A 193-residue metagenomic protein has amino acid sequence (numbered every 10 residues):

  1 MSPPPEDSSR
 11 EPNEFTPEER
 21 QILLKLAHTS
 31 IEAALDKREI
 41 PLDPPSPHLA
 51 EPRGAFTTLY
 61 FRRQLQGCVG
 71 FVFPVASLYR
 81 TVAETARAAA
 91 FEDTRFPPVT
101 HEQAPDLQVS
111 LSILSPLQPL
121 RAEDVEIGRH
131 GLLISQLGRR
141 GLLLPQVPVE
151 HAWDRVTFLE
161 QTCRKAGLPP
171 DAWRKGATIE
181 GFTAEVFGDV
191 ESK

Functional and structural regions predicted by a protein language model:
S2-K193: Basic nucleic-acid-binding interfaces
